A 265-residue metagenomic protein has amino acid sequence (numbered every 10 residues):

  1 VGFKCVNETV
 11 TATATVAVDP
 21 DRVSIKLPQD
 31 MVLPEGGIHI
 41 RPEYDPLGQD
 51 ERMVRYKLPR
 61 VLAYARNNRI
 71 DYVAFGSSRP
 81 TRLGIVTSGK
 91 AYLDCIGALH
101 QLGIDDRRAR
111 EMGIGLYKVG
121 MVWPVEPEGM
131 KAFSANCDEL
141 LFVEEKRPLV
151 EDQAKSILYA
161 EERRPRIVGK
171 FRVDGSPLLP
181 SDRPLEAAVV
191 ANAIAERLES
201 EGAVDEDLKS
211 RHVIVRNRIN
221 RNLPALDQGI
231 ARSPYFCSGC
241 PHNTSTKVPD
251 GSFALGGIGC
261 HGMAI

Functional and structural regions predicted by a protein language model:
V1-F236, P241-H242, D250, I258-G259: Flexible, low-complexity linker and terminal segments
S238, T246, I265: Long, structured ligand/cofactor-binding scaffold of large enzymes
K247-F253: Alpha-helix C-terminal capping segments
A254-I265: Active-site-adjacent "gating/activation" loops or surface patches in catalytic cores
